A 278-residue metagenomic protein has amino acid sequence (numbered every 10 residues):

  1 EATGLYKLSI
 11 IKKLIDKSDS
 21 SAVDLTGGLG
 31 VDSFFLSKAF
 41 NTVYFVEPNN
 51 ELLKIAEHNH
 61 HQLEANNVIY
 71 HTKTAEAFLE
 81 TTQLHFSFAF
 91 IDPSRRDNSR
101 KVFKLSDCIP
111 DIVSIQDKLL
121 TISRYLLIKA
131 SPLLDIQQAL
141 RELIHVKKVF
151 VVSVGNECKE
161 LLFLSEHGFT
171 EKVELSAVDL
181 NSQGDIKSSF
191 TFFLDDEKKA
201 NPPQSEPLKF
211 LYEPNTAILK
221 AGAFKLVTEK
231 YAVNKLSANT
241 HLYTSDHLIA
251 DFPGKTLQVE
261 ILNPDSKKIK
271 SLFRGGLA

Functional and structural regions predicted by a protein language model:
E1-A278: SAM-dependent transferase fold signal centered on methyltransferase-like domains, encompassing both Class I
